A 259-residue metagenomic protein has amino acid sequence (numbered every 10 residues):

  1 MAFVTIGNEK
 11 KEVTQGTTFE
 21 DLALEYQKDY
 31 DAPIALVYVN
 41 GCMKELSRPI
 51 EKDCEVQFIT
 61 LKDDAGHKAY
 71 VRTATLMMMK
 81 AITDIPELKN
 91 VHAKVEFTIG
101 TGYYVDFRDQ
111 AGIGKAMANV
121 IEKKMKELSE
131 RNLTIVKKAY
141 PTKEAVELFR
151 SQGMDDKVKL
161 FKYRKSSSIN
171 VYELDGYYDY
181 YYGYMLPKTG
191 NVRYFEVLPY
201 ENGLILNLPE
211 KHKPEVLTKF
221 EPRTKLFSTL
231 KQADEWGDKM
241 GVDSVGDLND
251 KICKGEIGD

Functional and structural regions predicted by a protein language model:
M1-T75, K80-I99, Q110, K123-K124: Ubiquitin-like/PB1-type beta-grasp interaction modules and other compact soluble beta-rich domains
R48-A69, A81, V91-G100, Y104-D259: Auxiliary tRNA-acceptor-end handling modules of aminoacyl-tRNA synthetases
